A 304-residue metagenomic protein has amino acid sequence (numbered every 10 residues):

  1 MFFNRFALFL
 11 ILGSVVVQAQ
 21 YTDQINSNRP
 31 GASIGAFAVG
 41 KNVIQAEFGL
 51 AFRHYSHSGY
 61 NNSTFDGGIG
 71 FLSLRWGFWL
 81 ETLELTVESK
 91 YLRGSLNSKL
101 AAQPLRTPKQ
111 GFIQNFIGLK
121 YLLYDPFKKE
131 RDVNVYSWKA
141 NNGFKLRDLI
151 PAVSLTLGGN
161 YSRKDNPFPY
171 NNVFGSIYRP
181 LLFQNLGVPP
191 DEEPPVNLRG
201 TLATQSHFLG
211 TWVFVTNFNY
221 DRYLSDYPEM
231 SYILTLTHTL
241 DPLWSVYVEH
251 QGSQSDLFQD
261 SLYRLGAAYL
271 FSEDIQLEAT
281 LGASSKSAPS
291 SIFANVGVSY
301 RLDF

Functional and structural regions predicted by a protein language model:
M1-D23: Bacterial Sec-dependent N-terminal signal peptides
Q20-Y223, Y227-F304: Transmembrane beta-barrel domains of Gram-negative outer membranes and organellar outer membranes
